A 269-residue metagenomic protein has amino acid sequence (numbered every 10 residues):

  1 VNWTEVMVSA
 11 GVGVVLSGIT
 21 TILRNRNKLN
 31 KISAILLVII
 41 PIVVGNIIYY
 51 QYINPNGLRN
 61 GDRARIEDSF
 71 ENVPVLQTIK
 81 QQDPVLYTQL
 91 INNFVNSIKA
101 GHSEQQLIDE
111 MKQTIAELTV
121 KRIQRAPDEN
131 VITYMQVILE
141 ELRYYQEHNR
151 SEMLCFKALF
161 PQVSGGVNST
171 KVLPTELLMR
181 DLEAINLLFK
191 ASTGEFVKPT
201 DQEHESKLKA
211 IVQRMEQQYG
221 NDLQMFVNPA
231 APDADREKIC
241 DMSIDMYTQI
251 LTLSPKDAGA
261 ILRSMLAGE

Functional and structural regions predicted by a protein language model:
V1-T21: Membrane-embedded alpha-helical segments of integral membrane proteins
V15-L23, I47-Y52: Hydrophobic membrane-targeting alpha-helices
R24-S33: Membrane-interface helix-boundary motifs at transmembrane edges
L29-N30, K99-M111, P127, S151 (+4 more regions): Alpha-helix capping and helix-coil boundary motifs
I32-P161: N-terminal Sec/ER secretory leader and immediately downstream segment of secreted/extracellular precursors
E67, K80, T88-V95, K99 (+10 more regions): Residue-level detector of alpha-helical secondary structure
R143-A230: Extended amphipathic alpha-helical interaction segments
N221-E269: A cross-kingdom marker for long, charged
